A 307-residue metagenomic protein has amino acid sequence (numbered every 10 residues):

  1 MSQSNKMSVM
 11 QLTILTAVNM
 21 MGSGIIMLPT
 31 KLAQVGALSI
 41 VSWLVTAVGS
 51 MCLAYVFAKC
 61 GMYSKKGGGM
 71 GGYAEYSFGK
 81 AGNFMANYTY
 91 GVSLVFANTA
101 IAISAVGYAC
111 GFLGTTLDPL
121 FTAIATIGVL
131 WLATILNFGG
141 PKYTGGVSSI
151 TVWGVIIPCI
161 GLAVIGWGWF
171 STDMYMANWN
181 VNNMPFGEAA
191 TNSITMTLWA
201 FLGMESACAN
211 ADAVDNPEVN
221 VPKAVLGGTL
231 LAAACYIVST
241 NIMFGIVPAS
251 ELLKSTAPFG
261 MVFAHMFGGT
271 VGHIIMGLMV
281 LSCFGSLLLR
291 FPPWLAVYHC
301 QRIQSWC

Functional and structural regions predicted by a protein language model:
M1-T30, Q34-L38, S50-A58, G67 (+1 more regions): Membrane-interface "cap" regions at the ends of multi-pass membrane proteins
M7, Q11-I26, N182-M243, V271-F291: Hydrophobic, membrane-embedded alpha-helices of multi-pass small-molecule transporters
L28-Q34, G107-T116, F170-N183, A249-A257: Membrane-interface helix termini and inter-helical loops of multi-pass transporters
T30-Q34, C52-L130, T134-F138, Y143 (+1 more regions): Hydrophobic transmembrane alpha-helices that form the core helical bundles of multi-pass secondary transporters
V45, G49-C52, N98, V155-W167 (+1 more regions): Selective recognition of specific alpha-helical transmembrane segments in multi-pass small-molecule
M70-E75, G79, G111-T115, L226-L288 (+1 more regions): TM-loop-TM module centered on a large, flexible mid-protein loop between adjacent transmembrane helices in multi-pass
K80-Y88, L120, P217-G228, S305-C307: Membrane-interface alpha-helices at helix entry/exit sites of multi-pass transporters
A109, L120-T172, M184, V225-L230: Membrane-interface loop-to-helix entry segments
